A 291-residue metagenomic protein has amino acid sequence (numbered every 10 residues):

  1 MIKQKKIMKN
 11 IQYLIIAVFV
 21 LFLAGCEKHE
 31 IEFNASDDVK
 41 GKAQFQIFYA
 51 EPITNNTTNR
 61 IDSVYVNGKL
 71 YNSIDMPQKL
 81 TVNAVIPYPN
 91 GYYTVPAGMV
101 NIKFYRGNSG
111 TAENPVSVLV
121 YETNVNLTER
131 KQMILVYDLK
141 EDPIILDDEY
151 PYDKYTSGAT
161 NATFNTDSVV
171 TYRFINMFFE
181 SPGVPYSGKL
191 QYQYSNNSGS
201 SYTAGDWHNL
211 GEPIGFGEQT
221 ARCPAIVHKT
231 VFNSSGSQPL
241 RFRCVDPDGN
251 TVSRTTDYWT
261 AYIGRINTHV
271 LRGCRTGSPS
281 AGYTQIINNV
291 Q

Functional and structural regions predicted by a protein language model:
I2, V18-E51, S280-Q291: Bacterial Sec-dependent N-terminal signal peptides
K3-I15: Bacterial N-terminal signal peptides that target proteins for export
K28, N108-L146, D246-A281: Structured interaction patches on ligand/partner-binding surfaces of diverse proteins
E32-N34, P87-N90, G158-A162: Short, recurring structural edge motifs at helix starts
D38-K40, V95-A97, L127, N165-D167 (+1 more regions): Surface-exposed coil/turn segments at beta-strand junctions on protein surfaces, enriched
K42-N56, L146-K229: Surface-exposed interaction/gating patches
R60-V118, V184-T256: Tryptophan-paired
Q132-R173, M177-S181, H269-Q291: Compositionally biased low-complexity segments at domain edges in trafficked proteins and select soluble regulators
